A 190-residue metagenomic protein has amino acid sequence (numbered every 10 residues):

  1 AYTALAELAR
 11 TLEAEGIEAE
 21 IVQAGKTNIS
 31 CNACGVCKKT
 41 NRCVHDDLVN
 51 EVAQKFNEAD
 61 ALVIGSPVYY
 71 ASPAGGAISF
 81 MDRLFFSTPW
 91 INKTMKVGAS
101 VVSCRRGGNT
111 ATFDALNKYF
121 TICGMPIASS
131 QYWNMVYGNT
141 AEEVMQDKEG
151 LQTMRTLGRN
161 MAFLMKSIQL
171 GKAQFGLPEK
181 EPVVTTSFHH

Functional and structural regions predicted by a protein language model:
A1-E15: N-terminal beta1-alpha1 ligand-phosphate binding loop
I17-T27: A short beta-strand-loop structural module common to alpha/beta enzyme folds
T27-F56, E181-H190: Cysteine-cluster motifs in flexible loop/terminal segments that predominantly coordinate metals
G35-T40, N117, Q146-D147: Short, hinge-like loop/turn segments at secondary-structure boundaries
N41-N134: Helix-loop-strand module that forms the ligand-binding subsite of alpha/beta enzymes
P126-H190: Glycine-rich phosphate/pyrophosphate-binding loop and the adjoining helix
